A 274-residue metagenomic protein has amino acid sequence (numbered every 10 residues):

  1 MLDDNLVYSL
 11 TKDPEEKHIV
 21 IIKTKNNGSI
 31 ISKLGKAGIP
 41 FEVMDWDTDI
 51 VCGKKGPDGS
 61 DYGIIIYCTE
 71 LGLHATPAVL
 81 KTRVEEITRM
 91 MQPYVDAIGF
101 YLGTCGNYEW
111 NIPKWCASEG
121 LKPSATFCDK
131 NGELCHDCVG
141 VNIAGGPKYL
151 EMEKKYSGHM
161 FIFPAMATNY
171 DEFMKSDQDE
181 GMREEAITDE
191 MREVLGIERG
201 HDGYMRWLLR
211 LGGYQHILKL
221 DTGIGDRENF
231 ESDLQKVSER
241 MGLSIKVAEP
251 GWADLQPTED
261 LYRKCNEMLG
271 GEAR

Functional and structural regions predicted by a protein language model:
M1-A75: N-terminal glycine-rich anion-binding loop in soluble enzyme alpha/beta folds
M1-L6, L73-A78, I98-I112, N131-L134 (+3 more regions): Gly/Ser/Thr-rich loops at beta-strand to alpha-helix junctions that form or flank small-molecule/cofactor-binding
E16-I19, S60, P93-D96, S118-F127 (+1 more regions): Structural alpha-beta junctions
K17-K33, I66-L71, T126-L134, L243-T258: A generic structural motif
T82-Y94, W115: Short, well-structured alpha-helical segments in soluble
E109-R183: Long, charge-dense
E151-E228: A conserved mid-domain beta-alpha-beta active-site/ligand-binding segment of alpha/beta enzyme cores
L195-R274: Extended, basic/helix-rich recognition subdomains
